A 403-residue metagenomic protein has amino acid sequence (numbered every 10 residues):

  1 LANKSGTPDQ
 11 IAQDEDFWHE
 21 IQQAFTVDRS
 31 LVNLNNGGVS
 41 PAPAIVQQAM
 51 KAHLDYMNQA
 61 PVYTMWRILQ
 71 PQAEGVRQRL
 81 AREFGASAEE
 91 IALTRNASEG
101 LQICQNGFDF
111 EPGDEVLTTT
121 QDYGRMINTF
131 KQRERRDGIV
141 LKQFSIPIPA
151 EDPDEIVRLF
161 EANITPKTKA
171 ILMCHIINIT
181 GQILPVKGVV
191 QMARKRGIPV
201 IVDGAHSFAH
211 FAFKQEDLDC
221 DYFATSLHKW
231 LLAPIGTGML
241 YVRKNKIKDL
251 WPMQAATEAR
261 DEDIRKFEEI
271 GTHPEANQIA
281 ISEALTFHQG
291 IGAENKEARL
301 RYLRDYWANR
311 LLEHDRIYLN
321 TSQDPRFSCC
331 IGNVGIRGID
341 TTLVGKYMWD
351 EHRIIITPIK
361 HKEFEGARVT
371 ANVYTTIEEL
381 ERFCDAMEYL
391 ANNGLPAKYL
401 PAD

Functional and structural regions predicted by a protein language model:
L1-D403: Pyridoxal 5′-phosphate
